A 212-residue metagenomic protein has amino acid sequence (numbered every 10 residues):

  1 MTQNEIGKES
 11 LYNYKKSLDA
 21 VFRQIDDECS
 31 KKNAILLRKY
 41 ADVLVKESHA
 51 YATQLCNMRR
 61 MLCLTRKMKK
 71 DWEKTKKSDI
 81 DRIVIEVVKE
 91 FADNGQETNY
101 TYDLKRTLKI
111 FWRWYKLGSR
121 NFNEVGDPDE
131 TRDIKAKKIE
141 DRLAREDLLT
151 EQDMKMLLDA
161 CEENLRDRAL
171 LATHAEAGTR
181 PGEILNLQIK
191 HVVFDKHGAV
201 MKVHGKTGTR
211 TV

Functional and structural regions predicted by a protein language model:
T2-R23: Charged, compositionally biased N-terminal leader segments and the immediate start of the first structured element
A20-E28, I35-A144, A160: N-terminal core-binding DNA-recognition domain of tyrosine recombinases/integrases
Q54, E183-I184: Solenoid-repeat scaffolds in large eukaryotic assemblies
I80-I83, M154, V192: Hydrophobic/aromatic residues in well-formed alpha-helices
A136-K155, T207-V212: DNA breakage-rejoining catalytic core of tyrosine-based enzymes
E151-P181: Basic, Lys/Arg- and aromatic-enriched nucleic-acid-binding interface segment
N186-V212: Conserved tyrosine-mediated DNA breakage-rejoining catalytic core shared by Y-recombinases
